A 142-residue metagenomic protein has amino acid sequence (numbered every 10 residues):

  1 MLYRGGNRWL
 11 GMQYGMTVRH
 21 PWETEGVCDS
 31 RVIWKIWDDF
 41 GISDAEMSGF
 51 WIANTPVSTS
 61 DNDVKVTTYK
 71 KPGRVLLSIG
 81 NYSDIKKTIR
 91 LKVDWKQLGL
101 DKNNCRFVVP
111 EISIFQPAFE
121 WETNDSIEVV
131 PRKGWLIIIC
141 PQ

Functional and structural regions predicted by a protein language model:
M1-N104: Active-site-proximal substrate-binding groove within the catalytic cores of carbohydrate-active enzymes
K65, K96, S113, I127-V130: Intrinsically disordered, low-complexity regions of eukaryotic proteins
K70, N81-S83, E111-S113, K133 (+1 more regions): A broadly conserved detector of short glycine/acidic/proline-rich loop/turn motifs that flank catalytic sites and bind
N103-E111: Change to "...patches in solvent-exposed regions of secreted, membrane-anchored, or virion-exposed structural
P117-Q142: C-terminal beta-strand-rich structural cap/linker in extracellular carbohydrate-active enzymes
